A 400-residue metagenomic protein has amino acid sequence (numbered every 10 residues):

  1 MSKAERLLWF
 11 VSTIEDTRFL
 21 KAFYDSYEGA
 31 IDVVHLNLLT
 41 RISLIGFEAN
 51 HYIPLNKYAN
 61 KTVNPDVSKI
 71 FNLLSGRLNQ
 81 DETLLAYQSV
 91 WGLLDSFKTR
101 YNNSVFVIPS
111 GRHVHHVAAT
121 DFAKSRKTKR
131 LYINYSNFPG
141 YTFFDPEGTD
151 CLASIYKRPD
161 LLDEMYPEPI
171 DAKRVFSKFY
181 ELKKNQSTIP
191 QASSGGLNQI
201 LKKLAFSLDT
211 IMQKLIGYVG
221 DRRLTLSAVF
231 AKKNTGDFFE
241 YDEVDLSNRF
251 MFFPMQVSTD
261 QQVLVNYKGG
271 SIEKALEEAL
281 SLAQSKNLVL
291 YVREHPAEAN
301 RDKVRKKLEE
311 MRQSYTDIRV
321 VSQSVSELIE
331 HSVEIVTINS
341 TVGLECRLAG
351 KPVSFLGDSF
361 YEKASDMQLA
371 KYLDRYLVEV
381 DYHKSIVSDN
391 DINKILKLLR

Functional and structural regions predicted by a protein language model:
M1-I53: N-terminal subdomain of nucleotide-sugar transferases
F10-V11, R18-A22, P65-M165, G343: Active-site and donor-binding regions of nucleotide-sugar-utilizing enzymes
I45-G76: Conserved nucleotide-sugar phosphate-binding/catalytic loop shared by glycosyltransferases and other
I108-G111, H115, S322-M367: A donor-sugar binding/catalytic signature common to diverse glycosyltransferases and related nucleotide-sugar
S154-K202, S365-R400: Leloir-type glycosyltransferase catalytic cores
I170-L246, P254: Extended, charge-rich helix/loop segments that form flexible, surface "patches" used to engage negatively charged
V244-L276, L280, N287, R293-E298 (+2 more regions): Active-site donor-nucleotide binding/catalytic segment of nucleotide-sugar enzymes
E277-V320: Catalytic donor nucleotide-activated moiety binding site of glycosyltransferases and closely related
